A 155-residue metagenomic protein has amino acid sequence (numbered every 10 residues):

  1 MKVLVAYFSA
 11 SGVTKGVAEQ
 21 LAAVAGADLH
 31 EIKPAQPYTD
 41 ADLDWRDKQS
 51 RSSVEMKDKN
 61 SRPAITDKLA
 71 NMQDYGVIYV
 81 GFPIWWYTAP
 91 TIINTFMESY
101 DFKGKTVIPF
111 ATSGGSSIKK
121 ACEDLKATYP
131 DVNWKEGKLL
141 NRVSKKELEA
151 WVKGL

Functional and structural regions predicted by a protein language model:
M1-V77, Y87-A89, N94, E98 (+1 more regions): N-terminal beta1-alpha1-beta2 submodule of the flavodoxin-like/Rossmannoid cofactor-binding fold
D28, K103, V132-K135: Secondary-structure boundary/capping positions in well-ordered alpha/beta enzyme cores
M72, E98-G104, T128-Y129: Short, conserved loop/helix-junction motifs that constitute active-site signature segments in enzyme catalytic cores
F82-P83: Glycine-rich, N-terminal phosphate-binding loop of Rossmann-like dinucleotide-binding domains
I108-S144: Short, glycine-/small-residue-rich phosphate/pyrophosphate-handling segment
